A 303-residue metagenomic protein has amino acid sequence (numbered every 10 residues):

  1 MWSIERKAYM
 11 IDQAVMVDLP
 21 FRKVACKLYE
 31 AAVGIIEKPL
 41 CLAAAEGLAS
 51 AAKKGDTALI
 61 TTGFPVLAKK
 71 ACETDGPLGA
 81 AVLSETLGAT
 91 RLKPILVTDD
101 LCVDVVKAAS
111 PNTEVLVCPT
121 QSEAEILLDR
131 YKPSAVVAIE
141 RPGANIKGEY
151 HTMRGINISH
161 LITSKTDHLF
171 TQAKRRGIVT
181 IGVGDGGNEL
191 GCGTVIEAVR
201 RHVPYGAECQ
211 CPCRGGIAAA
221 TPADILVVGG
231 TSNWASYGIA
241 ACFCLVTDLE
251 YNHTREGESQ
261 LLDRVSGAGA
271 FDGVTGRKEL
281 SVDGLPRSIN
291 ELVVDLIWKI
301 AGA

Functional and structural regions predicted by a protein language model:
M1-T57: Positively charged, low-complexity intrinsically disordered leader regions
A32-I36, T57-A58, T62-L78: Short, glycine-rich nucleotide/cofactor-binding loops
D56, R91-L92, A173-I181, N188: A short helix->loop->beta-strand "cap" motif at the edges of active sites that frequently abuts
F64-V66, R141-A144, G186-G187: Short glycine-rich anion-binding loops that position phosphate/pyrophosphate groups of nucleotides and phosphorylated
E73-R91: Histidine-anchored nucleotide/phosphate-binding helix
L92-D99: Short internal beta-strands
V105-T171: An acidic, phosphate/nucleotide-engaging active-site surface
G191-A303: C-terminal functional extensions of proteins
